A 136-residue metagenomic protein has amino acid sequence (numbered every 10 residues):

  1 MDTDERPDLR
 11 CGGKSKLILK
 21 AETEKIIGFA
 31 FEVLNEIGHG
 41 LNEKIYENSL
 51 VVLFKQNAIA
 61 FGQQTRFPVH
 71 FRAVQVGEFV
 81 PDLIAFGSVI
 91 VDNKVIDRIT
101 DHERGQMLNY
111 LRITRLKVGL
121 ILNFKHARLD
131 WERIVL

Functional and structural regions predicted by a protein language model:
M1-K16: Short, low-complexity, charge-dense intrinsically disordered segments
L19-E24, H39, E43, E47 (+1 more regions): Nuclease catalytic cores
I26-N35: A short, surface-exposed helix-loop junction/capping segment
G38, F61, D82-I99, Y110: Conserved catalytic cores of phosphodiester-cleaving nucleases, focusing on short active-site segments
K55-A73: A short acidic/basic microdomain associated with nuclease active sites
F71, G77-P81: Basic/aromatic recognition patch in beta-strand/loop cores that engages polyanionic ligands
K94-L136: Nucleic-acid nuclease catalytic cores
